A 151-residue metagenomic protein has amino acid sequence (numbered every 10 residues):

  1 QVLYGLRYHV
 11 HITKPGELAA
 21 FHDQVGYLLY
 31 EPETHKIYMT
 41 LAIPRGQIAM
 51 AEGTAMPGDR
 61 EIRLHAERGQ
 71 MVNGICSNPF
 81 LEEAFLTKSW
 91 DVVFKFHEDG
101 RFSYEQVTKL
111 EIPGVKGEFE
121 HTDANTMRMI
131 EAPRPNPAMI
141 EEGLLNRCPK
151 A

Functional and structural regions predicted by a protein language model:
Q1-A151: Hydrophobic small-molecule pocket/channel-lining residues, especially in calycin-type beta-barrels
